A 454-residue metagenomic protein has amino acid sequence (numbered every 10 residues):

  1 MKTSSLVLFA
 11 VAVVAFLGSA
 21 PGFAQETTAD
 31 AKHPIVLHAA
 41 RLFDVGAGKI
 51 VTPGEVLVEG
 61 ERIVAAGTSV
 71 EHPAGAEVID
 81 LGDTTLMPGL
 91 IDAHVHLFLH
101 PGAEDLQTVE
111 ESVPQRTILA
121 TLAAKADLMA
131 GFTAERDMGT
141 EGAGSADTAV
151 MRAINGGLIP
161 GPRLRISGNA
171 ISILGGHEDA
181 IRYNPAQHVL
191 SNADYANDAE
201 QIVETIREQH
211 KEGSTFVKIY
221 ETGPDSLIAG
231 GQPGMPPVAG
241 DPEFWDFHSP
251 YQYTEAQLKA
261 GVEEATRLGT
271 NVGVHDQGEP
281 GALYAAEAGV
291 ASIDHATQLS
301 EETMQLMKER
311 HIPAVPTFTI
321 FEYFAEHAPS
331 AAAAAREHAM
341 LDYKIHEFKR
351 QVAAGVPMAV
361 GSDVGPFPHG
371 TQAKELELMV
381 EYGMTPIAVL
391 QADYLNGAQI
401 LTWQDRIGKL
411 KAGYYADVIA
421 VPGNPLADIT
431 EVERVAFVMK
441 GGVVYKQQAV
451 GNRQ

Functional and structural regions predicted by a protein language model:
V7-S19: Bacterial N-terminal signal peptides
E26-H33, L42, A47-M87: Histidine-rich, glycine-flanked metal-binding segment
T85-L158, L174-H177, R182, A288: Metal-associated gating/positioning segment near the N- to mid-region
F98-R116, L174-L190, D225-Y251, R310-L341: Active-site gating loops and adjacent loop-to-helix segments of metal-dependent hydrolytic enzymes
G102-E104, D147, I228-G230, A282-G289 (+6 more regions): Histidine/acidic-residue-rich catalytic or RNA/ligand-binding cores of hydrolases and nuclease-related proteins
T121-S145, G161-A170, S214-P224, N271 (+3 more regions): Divalent metal-dependent hydrolysis catalytic cores, especially in the metallo-beta-lactamase
A149, E200-A314, H338-P357: Histidine/acidic residue-rich metal-binding segments in metalloenzymes
R267-N271, M340-P425: His/Asp/Glu-enriched, well-ordered alpha-helical/loop segment that forms or immediately abuts the divalent-metal
